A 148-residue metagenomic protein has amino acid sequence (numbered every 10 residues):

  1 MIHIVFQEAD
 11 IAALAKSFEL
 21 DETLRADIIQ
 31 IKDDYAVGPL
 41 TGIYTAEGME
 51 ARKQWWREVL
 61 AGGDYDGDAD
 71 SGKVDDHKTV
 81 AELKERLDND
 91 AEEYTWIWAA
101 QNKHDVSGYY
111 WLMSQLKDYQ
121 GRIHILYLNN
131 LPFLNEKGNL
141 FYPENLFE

Functional and structural regions predicted by a protein language model:
M1, A26, A91-Y94, G121: Short coil/turn segments at beta-strand junctions that form active-site/ligand-binding loops
M1-G72: A structured, charge-rich N-terminal accessory region that forms the first stable segment of a protein and links
I4-E8, I31, W98-N102, L128-N129: Short His-Asn-centered micro-motif
A12-S17, L40-T41, D105-M113, N135-N139: A short acidic (Asp/Glu
E19-T23, D88-N89, W111-G121: Short, surface-exposed basic-aromatic patches at helix termini and helix-loop junctions that form
G48, D75-T79, F141-E148: Non-catalytic protein-protein interaction segments used by genome-maintenance enzymes to assemble and couple activities
A61-Y110: Long, hydrophobic/aromatic-enriched structural stretches that serve as scaffold segments
S114-E148: Long, charge-dense
